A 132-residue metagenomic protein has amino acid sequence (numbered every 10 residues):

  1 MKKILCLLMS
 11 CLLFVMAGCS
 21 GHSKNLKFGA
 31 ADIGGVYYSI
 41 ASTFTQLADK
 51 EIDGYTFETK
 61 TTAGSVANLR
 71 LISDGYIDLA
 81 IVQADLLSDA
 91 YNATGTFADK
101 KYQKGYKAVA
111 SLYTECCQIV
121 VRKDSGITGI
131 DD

Functional and structural regions predicted by a protein language model:
M1-L26: Short, low-complexity disordered leader/linker segments with a strong preference for bacterial N-terminal type II
H22-G29, I33-G129: Short, glycine-/small- and polar/acidic-enriched structural segments that line small-molecule recognition paths
